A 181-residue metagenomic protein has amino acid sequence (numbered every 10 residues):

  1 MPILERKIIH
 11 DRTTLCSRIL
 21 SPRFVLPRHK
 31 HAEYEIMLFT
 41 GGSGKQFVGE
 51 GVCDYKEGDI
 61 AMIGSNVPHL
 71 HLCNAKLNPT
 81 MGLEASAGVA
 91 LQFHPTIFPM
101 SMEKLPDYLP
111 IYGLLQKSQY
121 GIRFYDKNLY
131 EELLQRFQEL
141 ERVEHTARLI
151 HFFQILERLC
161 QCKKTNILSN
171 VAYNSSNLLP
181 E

Functional and structural regions predicted by a protein language model:
M1-M62, V67, N74: Generic protein-terminus/edge-of-domain signal
I3-I9, V67-Q135, Q161-N166: A hydrophobic/aromatic-rich effector-binding and dimerization subdomain of bacterial HTH-type transcriptional regulators
V25, F47, M100, E141-E144: Generic anion/oxyanion-binding catalytic loop in active/binding sites
R28, C53, E103, E144-R148: Short, surface-exposed helix-loop/turn micro-motifs enriched in polar/charged residues
G41, Q135-Q138: Positions in alpha-helical segments
M62, E84, F137-R142: Alpha-helix boundary/capping detector
I122-N128, Q138-E181: Short, Lys/Arg-enriched, Trp-marked, Pro/Gly-tolerant hinge/linker segments that flank
